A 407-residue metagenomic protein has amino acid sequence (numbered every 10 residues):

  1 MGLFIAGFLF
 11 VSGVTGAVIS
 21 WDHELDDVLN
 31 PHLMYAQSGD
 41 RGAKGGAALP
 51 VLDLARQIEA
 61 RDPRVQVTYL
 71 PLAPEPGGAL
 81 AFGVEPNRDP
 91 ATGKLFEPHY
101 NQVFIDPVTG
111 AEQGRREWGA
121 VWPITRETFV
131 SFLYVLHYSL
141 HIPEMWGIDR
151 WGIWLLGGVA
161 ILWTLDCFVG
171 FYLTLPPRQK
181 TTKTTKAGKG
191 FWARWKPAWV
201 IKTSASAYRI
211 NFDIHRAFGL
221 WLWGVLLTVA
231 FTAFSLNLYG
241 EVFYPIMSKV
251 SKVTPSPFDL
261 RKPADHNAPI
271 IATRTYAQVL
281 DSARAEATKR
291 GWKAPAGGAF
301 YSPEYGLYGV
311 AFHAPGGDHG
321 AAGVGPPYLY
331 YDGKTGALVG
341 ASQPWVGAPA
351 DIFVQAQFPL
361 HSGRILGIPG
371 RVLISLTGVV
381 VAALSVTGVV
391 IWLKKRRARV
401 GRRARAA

Functional and structural regions predicted by a protein language model:
M1-A407: Conserved histidines in hydrophobic membrane contexts and catalytic metal-binding motifs
